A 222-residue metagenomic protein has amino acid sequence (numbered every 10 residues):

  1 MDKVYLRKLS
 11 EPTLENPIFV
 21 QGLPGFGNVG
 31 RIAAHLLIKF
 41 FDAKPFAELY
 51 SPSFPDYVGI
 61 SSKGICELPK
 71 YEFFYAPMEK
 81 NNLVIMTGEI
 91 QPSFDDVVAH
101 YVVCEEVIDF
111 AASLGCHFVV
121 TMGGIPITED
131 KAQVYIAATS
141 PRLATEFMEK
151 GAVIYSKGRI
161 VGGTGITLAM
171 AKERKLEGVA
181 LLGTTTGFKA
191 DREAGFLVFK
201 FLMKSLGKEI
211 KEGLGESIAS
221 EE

Functional and structural regions predicted by a protein language model:
M1-I90: N-terminal short beta-loop-beta anion/metal-coordinating cradle
P24, I32-H35, G187, E193-E222: Long, Lys/Arg- and hydrophobic-enriched amphipathic alpha-helices
V29-G30, D95, A190: Secondary-structure boundary/capping motif
A47, V84-M86, F118-V120, E177-L182: Hydrophobic/aromatic beta-strand patches that form the interior of the parallel beta-sheet core in alpha/beta enzyme
I90-F94, T185-G187: A generic structural motif
S93-R142: Internal, conserved structured core segments that host functional sites
E105-V119, K172-E177, K204-I210: Secondary-structure boundary elements
I127-S205: Catalytic cores of processing enzymes, dominated by hydrolases/peptidases, characterized by acidic/His-rich
